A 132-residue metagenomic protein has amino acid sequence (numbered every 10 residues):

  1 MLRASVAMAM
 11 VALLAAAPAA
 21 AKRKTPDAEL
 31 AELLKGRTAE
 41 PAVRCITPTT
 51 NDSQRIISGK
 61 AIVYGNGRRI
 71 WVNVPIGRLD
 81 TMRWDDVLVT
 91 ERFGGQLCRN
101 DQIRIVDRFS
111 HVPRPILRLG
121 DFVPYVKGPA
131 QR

Functional and structural regions predicted by a protein language model:
M1-L2: N-terminal secretory signal peptides that target proteins for export/translocation
S5-A15: Bacterial N-terminal signal peptides
A12, R55, S110-P113: Sterically constrained small-residue positions within well-ordered secondary structures of folded domains
A21-W71, A130-R132: N-terminal secretory signal peptides
I76-R132: Helix-rich interaction surfaces within compact, conserved domain-sized segments that mediate assembly or partner
